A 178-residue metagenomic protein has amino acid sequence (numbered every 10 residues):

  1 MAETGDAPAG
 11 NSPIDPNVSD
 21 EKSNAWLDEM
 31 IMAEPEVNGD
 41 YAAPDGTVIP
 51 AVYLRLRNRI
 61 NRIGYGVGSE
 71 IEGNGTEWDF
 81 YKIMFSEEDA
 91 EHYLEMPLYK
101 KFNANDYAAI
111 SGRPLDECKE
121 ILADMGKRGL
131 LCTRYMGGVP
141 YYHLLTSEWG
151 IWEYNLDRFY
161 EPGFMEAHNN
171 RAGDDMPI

Functional and structural regions predicted by a protein language model:
G10-W78: Long, low-complexity, charged/polar intrinsically disordered regions in eukaryotic proteins
S19, E29, A33-E34, K100-N103 (+4 more regions): Peripheral terminal and linker regions in Fe-S/redox and tRNA-modifying enzymes
I83-A90: Short helix-coil-helix linker/hinge
Y93-L94: Hydrophobic residues on short alpha-helical segments
Y99-S111: Short acidic, hydrophobic short linear motifs in intrinsically disordered regions
S111-K127: Short amphipathic alpha-helical interaction segments
G126-G137: A short, conserved structural fragment
P140-P177: Short, amphipathic alpha-helical interaction segments positioned at domain boundaries
